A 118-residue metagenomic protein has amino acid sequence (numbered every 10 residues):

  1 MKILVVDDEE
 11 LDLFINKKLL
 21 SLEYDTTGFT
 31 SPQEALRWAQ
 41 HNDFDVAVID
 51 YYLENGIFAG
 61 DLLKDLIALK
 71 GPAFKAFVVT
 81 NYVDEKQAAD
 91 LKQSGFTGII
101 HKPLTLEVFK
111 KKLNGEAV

Functional and structural regions predicted by a protein language model:
D7: Conserved acidic carboxylate
E10-T27: Two-component/phosphorelay signaling modules centered on CheY-like receiver
G28-V46, E54: Acidic, metal-coordinating helix/loop segments flanking the phosphotransfer/catalytic sites of two-component signaling
Q40-N42, L66-F74, S94: Conserved phosphotransfer cores of two-component systems
D50-D65: Conserved phosphotransfer microenvironments
Y82-G98: Alpha4 helix (beta4-alpha4-beta5 surface) of REC/receiver domains from two-component response regulators
L104-L113: C-terminal output helix
